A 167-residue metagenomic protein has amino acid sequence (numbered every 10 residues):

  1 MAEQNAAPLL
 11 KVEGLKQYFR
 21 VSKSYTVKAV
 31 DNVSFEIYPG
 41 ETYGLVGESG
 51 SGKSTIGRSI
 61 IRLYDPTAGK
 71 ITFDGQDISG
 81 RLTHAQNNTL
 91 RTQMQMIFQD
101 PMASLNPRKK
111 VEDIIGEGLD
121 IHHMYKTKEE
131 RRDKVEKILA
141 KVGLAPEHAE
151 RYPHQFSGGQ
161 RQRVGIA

Functional and structural regions predicted by a protein language model:
M1-A167: ABC transporter nucleotide-binding domains
